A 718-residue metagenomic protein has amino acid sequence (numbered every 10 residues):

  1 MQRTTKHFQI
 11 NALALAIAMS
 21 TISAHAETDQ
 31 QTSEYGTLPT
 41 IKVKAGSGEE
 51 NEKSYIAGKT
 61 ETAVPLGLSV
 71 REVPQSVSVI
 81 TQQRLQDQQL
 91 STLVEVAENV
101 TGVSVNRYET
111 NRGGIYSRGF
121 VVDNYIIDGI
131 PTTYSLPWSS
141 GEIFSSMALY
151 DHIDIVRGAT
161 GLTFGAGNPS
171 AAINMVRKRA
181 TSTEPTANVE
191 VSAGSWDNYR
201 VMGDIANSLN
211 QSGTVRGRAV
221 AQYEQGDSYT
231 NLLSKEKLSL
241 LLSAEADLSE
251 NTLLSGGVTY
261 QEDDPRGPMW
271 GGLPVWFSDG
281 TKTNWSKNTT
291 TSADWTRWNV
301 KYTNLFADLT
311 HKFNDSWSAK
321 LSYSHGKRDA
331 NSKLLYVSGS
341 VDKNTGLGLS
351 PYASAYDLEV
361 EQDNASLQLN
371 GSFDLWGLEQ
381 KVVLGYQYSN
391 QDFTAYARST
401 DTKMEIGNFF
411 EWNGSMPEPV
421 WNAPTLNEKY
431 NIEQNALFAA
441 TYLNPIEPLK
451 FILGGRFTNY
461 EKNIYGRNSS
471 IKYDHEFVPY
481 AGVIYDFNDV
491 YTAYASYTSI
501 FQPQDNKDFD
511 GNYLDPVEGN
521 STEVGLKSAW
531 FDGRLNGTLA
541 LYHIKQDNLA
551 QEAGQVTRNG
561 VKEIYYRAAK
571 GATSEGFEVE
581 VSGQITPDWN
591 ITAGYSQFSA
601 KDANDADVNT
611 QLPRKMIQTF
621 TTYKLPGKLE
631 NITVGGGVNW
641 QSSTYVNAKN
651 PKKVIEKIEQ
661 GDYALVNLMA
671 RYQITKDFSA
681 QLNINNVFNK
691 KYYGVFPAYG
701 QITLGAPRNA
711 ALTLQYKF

Functional and structural regions predicted by a protein language model:
M1-Q88, V94-G102, N667: N-terminal Sec signal peptide and the immediately downstream disordered periplasmic leader that contains the TonB box
V105, I130-R157, V176-R177: Short acidic/polar hinge/loop motifs at secondary-structure boundaries that mediate gating or recognition
T133-Y134, L149-D151, L162-L240, L248-T252 (+2 more regions): Outer-membrane beta-barrel translocator/receptor signature
E224-S228, L241-K312, K327-V360, K403-L426 (+3 more regions): Acidic/polar loop-and-plug regions of large Gram-negative outer-membrane beta-barrel proteins
D247, V360, E379-Q391, E428-Q546 (+3 more regions): Structural signature of Gram-negative outer-membrane beta-barrels, strongest in the C-terminal barrel of TonB-dependent
D308-S324, R328-L334, E518-Q584, I591 (+1 more regions): Membrane-embedded beta-barrel scaffold of Gram-negative outer-membrane proteins
E447-P448, H543, R567-K649, F688 (+1 more regions): Gram-negative outer-membrane beta-barrel transporters
W640-K649, R671-F718: C-terminal beta-signal and adjacent terminal beta-strands/loops of Gram-negative outer-membrane beta-barrel proteins
